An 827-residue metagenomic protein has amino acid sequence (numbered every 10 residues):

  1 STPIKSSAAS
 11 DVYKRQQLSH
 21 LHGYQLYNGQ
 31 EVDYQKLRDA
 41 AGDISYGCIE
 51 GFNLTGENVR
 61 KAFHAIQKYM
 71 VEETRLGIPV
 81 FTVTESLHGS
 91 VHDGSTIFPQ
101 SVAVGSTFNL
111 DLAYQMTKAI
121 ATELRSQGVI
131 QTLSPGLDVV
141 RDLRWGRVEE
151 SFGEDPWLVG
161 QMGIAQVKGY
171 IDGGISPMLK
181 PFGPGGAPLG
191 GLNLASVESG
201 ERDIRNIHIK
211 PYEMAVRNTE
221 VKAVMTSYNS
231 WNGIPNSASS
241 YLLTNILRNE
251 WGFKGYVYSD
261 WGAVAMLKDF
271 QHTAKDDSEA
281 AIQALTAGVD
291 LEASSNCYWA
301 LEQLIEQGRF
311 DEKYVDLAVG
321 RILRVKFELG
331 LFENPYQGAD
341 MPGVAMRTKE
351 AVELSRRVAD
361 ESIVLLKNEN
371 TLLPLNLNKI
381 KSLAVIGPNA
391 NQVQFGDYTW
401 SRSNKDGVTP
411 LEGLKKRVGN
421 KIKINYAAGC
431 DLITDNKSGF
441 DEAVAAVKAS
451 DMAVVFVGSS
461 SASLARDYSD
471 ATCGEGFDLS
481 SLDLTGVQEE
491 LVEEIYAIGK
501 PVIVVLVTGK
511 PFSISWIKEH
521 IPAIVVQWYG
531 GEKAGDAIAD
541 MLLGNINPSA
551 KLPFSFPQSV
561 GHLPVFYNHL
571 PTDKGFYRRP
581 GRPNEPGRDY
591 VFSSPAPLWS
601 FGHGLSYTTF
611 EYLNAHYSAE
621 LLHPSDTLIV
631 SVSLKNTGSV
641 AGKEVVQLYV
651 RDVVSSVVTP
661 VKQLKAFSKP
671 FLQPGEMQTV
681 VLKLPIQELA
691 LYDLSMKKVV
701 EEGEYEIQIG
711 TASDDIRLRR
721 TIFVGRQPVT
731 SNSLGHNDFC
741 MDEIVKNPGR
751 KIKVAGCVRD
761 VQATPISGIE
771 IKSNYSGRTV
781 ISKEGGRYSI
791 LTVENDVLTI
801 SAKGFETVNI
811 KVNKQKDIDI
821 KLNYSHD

Functional and structural regions predicted by a protein language model:
S6-A690, E701-I709, S713: Glycoside hydrolase catalytic-domain context in secreted enzymes
V646-L648, I769-S773, L798: Hydrophobic beta-strand segments
E676-L682, G786-Y788, V808, I818: Short strand-edge motifs at loop-to-beta-strand transitions and within beta-strands of extracellular beta-rich domains
G749, K753-I766: Structural motif
T764-I766, S789-D796, V812: Short Pro-Gly-centered beta-turn/loop motif in secreted/extracellular proteins
S776-R787: Short, acidic Ser/Thr/Gly-rich low-complexity loop/linker segments typical of extracellular and cell-surface proteins
T799-K811, S825: A short, solvent-exposed loop/turn motif at the edges and junctions of modular extracellular/periplasmic domains
V812-D827: Extracellular beta-sheet/turn segments enriched in Thr/Pro/Gly and aliphatic residues
